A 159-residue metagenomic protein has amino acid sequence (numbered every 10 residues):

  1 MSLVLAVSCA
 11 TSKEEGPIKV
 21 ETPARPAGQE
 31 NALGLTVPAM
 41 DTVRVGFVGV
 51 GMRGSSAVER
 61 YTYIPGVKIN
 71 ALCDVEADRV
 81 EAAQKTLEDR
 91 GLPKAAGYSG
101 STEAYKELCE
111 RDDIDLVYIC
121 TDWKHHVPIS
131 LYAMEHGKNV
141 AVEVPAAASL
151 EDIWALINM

Functional and structural regions predicted by a protein language model:
S2-K138, W154-N158: N-terminal glycine-/serine-/threonine-rich beta1-alpha1-beta2 phosphate-ribose binding loop of Rossmann-like
G137-N139, E143-P145: Short helix/strand-capping hinge loops at secondary-structure junctions that flank key functional elements
A148-E151: Conserved PLP phosphate-binding loop immediately N-terminal to the Schiff-base lysine helix in PLP-dependent enzymes
